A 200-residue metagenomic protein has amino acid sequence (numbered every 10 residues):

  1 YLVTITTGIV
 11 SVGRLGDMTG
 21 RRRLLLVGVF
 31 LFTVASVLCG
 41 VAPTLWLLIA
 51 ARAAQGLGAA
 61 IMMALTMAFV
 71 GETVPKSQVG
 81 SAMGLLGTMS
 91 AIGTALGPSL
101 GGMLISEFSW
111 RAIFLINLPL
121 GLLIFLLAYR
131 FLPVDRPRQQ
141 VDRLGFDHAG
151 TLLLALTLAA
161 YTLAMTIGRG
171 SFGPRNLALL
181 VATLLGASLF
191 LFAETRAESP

Functional and structural regions predicted by a protein language model:
Y1-F131: Transmembrane-helix bundle of Major Facilitator Superfamily
S106-P200: Hydrophobic transmembrane-helix bundles of small-molecule transporters
